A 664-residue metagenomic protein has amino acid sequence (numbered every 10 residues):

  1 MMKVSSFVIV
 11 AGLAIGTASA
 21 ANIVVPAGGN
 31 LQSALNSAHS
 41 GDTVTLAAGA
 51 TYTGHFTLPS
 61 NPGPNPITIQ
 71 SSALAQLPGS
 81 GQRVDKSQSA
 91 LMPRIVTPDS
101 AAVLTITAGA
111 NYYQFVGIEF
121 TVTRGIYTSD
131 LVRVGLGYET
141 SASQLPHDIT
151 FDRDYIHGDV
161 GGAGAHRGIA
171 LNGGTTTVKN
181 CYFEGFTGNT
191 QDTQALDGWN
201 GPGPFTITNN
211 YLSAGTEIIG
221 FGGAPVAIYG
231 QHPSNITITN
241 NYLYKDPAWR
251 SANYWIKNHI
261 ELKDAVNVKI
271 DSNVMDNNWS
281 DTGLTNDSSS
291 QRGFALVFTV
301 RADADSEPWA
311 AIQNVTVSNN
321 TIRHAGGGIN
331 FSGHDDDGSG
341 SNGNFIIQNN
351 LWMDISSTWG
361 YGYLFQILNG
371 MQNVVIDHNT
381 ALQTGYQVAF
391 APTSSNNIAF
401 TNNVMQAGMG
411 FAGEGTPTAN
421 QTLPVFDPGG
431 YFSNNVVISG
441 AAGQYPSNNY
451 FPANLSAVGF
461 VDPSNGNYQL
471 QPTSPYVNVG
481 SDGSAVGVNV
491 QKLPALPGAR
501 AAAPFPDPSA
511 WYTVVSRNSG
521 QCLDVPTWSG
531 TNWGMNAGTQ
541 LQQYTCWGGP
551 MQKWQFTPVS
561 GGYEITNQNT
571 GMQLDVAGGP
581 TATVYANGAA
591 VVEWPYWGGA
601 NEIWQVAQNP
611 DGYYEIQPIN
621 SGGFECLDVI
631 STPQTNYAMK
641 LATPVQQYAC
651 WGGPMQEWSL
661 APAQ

Functional and structural regions predicted by a protein language model:
M1-S19: Gram-negative bacterial Sec-dependent N-terminal signal peptides
A20-T57, A101-V103, S474-N478, V490: Acidic Gly/Asp/Thr-rich repetitive segments characteristic of extracellular carbohydrate-active and adhesion proteins
P26-A27, G54, S60-S129, R153 (+2 more regions): Right-handed parallel beta-helix/beta-spiral solenoid domain characteristic of secreted/periplasmic
A48-T51, S72-P78, F120, G408-G410 (+8 more regions): Acidic glycine-/aspartate-rich tracts in secreted/extracellular proteins
P66-I67, M92-T105, I126-A142, G161-A170 (+10 more regions): Extracellular beta-strand/beta-solenoid scaffold signature
Q70, N111-V122, S143-G158, G174-T187 (+11 more regions): Right-handed parallel beta-helix
P78, Q82-A90, T393-T401, Q406-P506: Acidic, glycine- and Ser/Thr-rich low-complexity intrinsically disordered tracts in extracellular/secreted proteins
Q444-Y445, F505-Q664: Lectin-like carbohydrate-binding module/patch detector with strong preference for beta-trefoil
